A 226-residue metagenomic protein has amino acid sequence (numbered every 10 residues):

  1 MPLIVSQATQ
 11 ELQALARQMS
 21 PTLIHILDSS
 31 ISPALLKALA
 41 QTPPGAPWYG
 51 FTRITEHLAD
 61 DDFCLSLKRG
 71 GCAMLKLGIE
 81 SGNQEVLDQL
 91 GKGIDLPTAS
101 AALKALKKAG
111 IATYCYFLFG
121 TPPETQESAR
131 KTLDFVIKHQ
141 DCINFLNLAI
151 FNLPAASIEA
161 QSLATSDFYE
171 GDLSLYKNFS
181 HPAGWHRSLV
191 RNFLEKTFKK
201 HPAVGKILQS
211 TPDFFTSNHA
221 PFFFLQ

Functional and structural regions predicted by a protein language model:
M1-A112: Radical SAM [4Fe-4S] cluster-binding motif and immediate context
Q18-M19, G70, A101-T113, H139-C142 (+1 more regions): A structural motif corresponding to the C-terminal end of an alpha-helix and its immediate exit/capping segment
T22-I24, Y114, I143-L148: Acidic/polar loop patches that form or flank catalytic/metal-binding clefts of enzymes that bind anionic ligands
L27-P33, G120, L148-I158: Short, solvent-exposed turn/loop segments enriched in Gly/Ser/Thr/Pro and often Arg
L36-G45, K107-K108, T125-I143: Short, electropositive alpha-helical surface patch
H57, T121-P122: Short strand->helix junction
L67, L77, C115, V136 (+1 more regions): Hydrophobic, well-ordered secondary-structure elements that form the walls of internal hydrophobic environments
E127-Q226: C-terminal accessory regions of radical SAM enzymes
